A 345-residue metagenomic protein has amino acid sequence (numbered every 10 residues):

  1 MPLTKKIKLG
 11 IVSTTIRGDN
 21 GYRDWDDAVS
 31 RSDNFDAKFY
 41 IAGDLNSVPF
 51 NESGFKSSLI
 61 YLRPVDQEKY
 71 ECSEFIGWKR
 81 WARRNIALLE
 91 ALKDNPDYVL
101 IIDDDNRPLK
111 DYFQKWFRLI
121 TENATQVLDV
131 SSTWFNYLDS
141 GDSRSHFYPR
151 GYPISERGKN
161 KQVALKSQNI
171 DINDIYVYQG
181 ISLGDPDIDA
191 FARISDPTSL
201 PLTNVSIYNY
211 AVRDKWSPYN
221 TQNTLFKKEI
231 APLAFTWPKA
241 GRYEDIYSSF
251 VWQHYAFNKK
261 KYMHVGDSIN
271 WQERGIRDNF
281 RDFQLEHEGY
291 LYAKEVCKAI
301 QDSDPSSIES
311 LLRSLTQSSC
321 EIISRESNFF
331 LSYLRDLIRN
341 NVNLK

Functional and structural regions predicted by a protein language model:
M1-A37: N-proximal low-complexity "stem/linker" segments adjacent to membrane-targeting elements
V48-N95, K110-N123: Active-site-proximal specificity loops/subdomain of glycosyltransferases
D66-E71, L109-T236: Conserved catalytic core of nucleotide-sugar-dependent glycosyltransferases
V99: Short aromatic/hydrophobic "clamp" motif used to bind/position activated sugar donors
I102: Catalytic metal- and UDP-sugar-binding loop of GT-A-like glycosyltransferases, i.e., residues flanking the conserved
P218, I230, G241-K259: A short, conserved alpha-helix in the catalytic core of glycosyltransferases
Q222, E229-P238, Y262-F283: Active-site donor/metal-binding and catalytic loop motifs of nucleotide-sugar-dependent glycosylation enzymes
R281-K345: Long, compositionally biased intrinsically disordered regions
